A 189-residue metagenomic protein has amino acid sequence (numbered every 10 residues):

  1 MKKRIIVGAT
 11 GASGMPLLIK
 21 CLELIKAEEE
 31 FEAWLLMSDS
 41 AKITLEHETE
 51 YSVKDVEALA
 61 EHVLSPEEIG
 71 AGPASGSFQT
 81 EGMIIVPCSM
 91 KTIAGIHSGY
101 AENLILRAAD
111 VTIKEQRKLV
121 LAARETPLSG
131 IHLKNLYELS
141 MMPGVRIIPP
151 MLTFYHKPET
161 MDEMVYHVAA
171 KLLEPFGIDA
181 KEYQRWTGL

Functional and structural regions predicted by a protein language model:
M1-V120, T126-L189: A cross-family phosphate/adenosyl-ligand binding-site feature
